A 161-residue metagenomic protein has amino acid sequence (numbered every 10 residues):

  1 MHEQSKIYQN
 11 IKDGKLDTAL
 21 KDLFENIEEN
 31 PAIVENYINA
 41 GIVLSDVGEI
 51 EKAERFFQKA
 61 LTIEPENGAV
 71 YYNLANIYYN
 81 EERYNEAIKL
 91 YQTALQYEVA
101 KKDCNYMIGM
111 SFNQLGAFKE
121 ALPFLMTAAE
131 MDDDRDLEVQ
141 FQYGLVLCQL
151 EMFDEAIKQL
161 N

Functional and structural regions predicted by a protein language model:
E29, I63, Y97, M131-D132: Structural marker of alpha-solenoid helical repeat scaffolds
V34-E35, G68-A69, K101-D103, R135-E138: Helix-start (N-cap) detector for alpha-helical repeat units in TPR-like alpha-solenoids, especially tetratricopeptide
